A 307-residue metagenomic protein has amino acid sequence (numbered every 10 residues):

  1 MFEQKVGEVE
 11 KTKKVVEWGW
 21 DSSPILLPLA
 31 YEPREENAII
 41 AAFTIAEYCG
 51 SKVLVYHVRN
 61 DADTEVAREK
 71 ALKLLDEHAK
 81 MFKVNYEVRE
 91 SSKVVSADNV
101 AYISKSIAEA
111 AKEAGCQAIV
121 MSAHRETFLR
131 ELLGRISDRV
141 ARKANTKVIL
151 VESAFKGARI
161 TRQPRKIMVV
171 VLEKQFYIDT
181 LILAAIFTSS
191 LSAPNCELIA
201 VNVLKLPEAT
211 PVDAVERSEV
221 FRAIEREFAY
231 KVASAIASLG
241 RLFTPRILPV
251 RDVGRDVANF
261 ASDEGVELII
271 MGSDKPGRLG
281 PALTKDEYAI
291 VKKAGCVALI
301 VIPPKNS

Functional and structural regions predicted by a protein language model:
M1-K14, D21, A108-R159, N259-S307: Gly/Ser-rich helix-loop-strand patches that form or flank binding pockets for ribonucleotide-derived cofactors
F2-R68, N85-Y86, R165-A214, I236-R241 (+2 more regions): Small/aliphatic-rich secondary-structure junction motif
E8, E35, V100, R130 (+2 more regions): A conditional alpha-helix N-cap/helix-loop micro-motif detector
I39, E65-D76, S218, R222-Y230: Short, surface-exposed alpha-helical segments at coil->helix boundaries
A42, I103-I107, T180-A184, V253-V257: Generic hydrophobic alpha-helical segments
E77, M81-R89: A glycine-rich helix N-cap at a beta->alpha junction
R89-S104, L248-D256: Charged docking surfaces used in two-component/phosphorelay signaling
T244, P249, D286: Flexible loop/N-cap segments at domain edges
